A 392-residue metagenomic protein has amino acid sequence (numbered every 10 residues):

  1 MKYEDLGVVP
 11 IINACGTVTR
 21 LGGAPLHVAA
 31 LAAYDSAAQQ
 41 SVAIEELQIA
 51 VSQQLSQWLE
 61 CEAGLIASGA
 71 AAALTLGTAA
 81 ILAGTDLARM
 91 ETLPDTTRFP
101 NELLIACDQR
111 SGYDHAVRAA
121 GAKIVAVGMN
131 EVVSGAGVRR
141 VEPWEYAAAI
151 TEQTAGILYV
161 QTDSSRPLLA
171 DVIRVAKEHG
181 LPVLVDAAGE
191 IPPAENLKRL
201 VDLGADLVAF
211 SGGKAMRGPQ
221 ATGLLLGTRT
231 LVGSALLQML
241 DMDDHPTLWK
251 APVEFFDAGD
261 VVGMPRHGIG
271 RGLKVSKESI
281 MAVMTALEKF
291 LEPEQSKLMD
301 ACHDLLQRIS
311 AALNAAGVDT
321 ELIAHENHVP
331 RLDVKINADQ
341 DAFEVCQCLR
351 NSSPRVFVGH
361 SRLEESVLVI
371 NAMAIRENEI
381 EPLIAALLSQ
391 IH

Functional and structural regions predicted by a protein language model:
K2, S310-A386: Conserved C-terminal alpha-helix-loop-beta "cap" of PLP-dependent enzymes that closes/shapes the active-site mouth
K2-L21, P25, S52-E278, V283-E288 (+5 more regions): Conserved PLP-enzyme active-site core in the AAT-like
T19-L31, S41-A50: A structural motif shared across PLP-dependent enzymes of the aminotransferase-like
I44-I49, A63-L65, T247-W249, E292-C302 (+2 more regions): Flexible, glycine/charged-enriched surface loops at secondary-structure junctions
A50, Q54, A301-R308: A non-catalytic, amphipathic alpha-helix used as a structural packing/dimerization or gating element in enzyme scaffolds
